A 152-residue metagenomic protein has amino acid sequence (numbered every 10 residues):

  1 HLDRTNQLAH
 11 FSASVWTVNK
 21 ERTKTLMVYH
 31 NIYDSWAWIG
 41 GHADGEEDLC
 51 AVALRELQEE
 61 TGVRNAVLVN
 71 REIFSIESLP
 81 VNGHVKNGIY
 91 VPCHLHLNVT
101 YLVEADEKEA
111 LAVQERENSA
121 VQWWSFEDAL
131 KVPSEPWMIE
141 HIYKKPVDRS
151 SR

Functional and structural regions predicted by a protein language model:
H1-S14: Acidic, metal-coordinating catalytic segment for phosphate/diphosphate chemistry, firing primarily on the Nudix
R4-N6, L26-V28, G41, A112-Q114: Short histidine-centered beta-strand/loop micro-motifs that create catalytic or ligand/metal-coordination sites
H10, H30, H42, H94-H96: Histidine-centered active-site/metal-ligand motif
S12-S14, T23-T25, N118: Short glycine-rich loop/turn motifs
V18-K20, T25-L57: Glycine-rich active-site/cofactor-binding loop and its immediate structural neighborhood
D44-W137: Unchanged
V132-R152: Charged phosphate-binding loop/patch that engages nucleotide di/tri-phosphates or the phosphate backbone of nucleic
